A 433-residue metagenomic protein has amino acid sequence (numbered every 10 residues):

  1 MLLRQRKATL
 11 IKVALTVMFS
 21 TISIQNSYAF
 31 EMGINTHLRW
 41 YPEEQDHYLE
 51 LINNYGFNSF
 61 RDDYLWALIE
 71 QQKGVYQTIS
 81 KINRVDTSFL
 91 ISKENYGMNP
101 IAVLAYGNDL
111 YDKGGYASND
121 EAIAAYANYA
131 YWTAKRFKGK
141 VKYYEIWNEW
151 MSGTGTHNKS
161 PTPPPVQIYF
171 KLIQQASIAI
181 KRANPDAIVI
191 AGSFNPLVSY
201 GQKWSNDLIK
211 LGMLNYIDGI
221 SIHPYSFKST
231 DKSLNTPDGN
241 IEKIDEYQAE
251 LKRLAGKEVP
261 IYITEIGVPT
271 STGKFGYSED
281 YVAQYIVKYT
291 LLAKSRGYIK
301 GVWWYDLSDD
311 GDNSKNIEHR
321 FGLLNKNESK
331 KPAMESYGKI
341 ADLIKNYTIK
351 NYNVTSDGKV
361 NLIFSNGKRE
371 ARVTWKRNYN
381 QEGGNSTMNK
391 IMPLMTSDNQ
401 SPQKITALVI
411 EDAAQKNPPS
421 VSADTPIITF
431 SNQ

Functional and structural regions predicted by a protein language model:
L2-A14: Bacterial N-terminal signal peptides that target proteins for export
K12-I22: Bacterial N-terminal signal peptides
Y28-W132, K138, E145, M151-H157 (+1 more regions): N-terminal substrate-binding region of glycoside hydrolase catalytic domains
M32-T36, F60-D62, M98-L104, K142-I146 (+4 more regions): Hydrophobic faces of well-ordered beta-strands that scaffold small-molecule active sites in alpha/beta enzyme cores
P42-E43, V75, Y111-G219, H223-A249 (+2 more regions): Active-site cleft segment of glycoside hydrolase catalytic domains centered on the general acid/base Glu
F60, T133, Y144, A176 (+7 more regions): Conserved, mostly hydrophobic/aromatic
K288-E382: Aromatic- and carboxylate-lined catalytic core of secreted/periplasmic carbohydrate-active enzymes
K350-T355, N366-Q433: C-terminal beta-sandwich/jelly-roll accessory domains of carbohydrate-active enzymes
